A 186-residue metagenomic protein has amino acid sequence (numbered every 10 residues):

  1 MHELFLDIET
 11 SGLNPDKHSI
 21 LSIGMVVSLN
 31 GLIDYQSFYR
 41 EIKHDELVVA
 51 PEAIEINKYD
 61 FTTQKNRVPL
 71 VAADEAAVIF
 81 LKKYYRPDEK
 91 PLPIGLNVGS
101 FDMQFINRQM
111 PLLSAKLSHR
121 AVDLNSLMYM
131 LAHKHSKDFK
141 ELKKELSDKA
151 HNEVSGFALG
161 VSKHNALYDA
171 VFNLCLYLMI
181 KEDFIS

Functional and structural regions predicted by a protein language model:
H2-L4, E9-S100, S155-A158: Conserved non-catalytic scaffold segment of RNase H-like nuclease domains
D7-E9, D102, D123, D169: Acidic active-site catalytic centers that drive phospho-/nucleotidyl reactions and related ester hydrolyses
P15-K17, L32, F105, L131 (+1 more regions): Short, function-defining helix-loop hinge/capping sites that tune catalysis or transport
L47-I56, F139-H151: Short, flexible, mixed-charge acidic loops at enzyme active sites
P93-L96, Q104-Q109, E141-S186: Acidic, Mg2+-coordinating catalytic module of metal-dependent nucleases/exonucleases that use a two-metal-ion mechanism
F101-R120: Substrate-recognition/cap helix-loop segment adjacent to the acidic, metal-dependent catalytic center of Asp-based
S114-S118, K137-L142, I185-S186: Short conserved catalytic/interaction loops centered on acidic-Pro-aromatic/His motifs
V122-K137: Short alpha-helix plus adjacent loop in nuclease-associated cores
